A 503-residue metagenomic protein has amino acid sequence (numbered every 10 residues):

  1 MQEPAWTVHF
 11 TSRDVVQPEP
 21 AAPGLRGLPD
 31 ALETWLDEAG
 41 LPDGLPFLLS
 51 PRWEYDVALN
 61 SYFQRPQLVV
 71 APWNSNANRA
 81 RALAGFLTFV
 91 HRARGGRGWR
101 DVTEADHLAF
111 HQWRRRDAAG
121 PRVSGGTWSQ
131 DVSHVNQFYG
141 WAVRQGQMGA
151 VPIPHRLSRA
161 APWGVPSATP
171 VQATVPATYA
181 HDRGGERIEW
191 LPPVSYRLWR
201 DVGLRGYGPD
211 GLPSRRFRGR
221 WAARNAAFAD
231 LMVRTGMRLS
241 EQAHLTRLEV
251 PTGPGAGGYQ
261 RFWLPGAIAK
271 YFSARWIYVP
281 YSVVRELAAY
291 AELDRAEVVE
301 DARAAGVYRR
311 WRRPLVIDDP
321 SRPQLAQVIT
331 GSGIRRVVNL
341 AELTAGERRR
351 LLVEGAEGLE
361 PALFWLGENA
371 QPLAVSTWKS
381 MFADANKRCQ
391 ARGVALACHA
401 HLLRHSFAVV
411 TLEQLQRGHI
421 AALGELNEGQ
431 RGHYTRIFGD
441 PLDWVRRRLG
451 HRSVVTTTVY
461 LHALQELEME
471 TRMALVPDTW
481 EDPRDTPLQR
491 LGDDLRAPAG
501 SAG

Functional and structural regions predicted by a protein language model:
L59-N76, L83-V171, P209, P213-R215: N-terminal core-binding DNA-recognition domain of tyrosine recombinases/integrases
Q145-G149, M232-G258: Short, charged phosphate-coordinating catalytic segments
A150-P209, I268-A269, E368-Q371: Flexible interdomain linker/hinge and immediately adjacent N-terminus of the catalytic tyrosine-recombinase domain
P162, H244-V353: Conserved tyrosine-mediated DNA breakage-rejoining catalytic core shared by Y-recombinases
V194, D201-L239, G439: Basic, Lys/Arg- and aromatic-enriched nucleic-acid-binding interface segment
R215, K379-R447: Short, basic (Lys/Arg/His-rich) helix/loop patches that form interaction surfaces in the mid-to-C-terminal regions
Y259-G266, H399, L423-L464, E470-L475: Short functional hotspots where side chains directly engage DNA or cofactors
V455-T458, M469-E470, A474-G503: C-terminal secondary-structure termini that scaffold catalytic or DNA-interacting sites
